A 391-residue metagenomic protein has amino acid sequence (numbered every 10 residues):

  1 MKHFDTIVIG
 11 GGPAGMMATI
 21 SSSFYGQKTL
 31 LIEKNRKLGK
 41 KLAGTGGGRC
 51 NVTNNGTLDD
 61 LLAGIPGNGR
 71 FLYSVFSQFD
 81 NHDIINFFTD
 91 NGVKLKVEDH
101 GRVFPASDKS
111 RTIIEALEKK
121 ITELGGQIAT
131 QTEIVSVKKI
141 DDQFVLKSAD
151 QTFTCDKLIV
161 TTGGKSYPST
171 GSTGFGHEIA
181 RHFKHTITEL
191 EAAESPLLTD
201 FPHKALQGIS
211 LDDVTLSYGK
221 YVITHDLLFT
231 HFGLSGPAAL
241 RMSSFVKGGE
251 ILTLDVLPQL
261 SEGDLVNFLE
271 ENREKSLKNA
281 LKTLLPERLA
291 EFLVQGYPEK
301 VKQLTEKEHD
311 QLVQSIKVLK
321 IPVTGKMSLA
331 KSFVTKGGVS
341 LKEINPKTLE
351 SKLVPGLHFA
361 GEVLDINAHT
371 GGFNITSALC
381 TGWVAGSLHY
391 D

Functional and structural regions predicted by a protein language model:
K2-A14: Beta1/beta-strand and adjacent pyrophosphate-binding region of the FAD-binding site in flavoprotein oxidoreductases
I7, S23-G47: Glycine-rich FAD pyrophosphate-binding loop
I7-I9, I32, I134, F153-P168 (+3 more regions): Short hydrophobic core segments
R36-L38, A43-G44, V52, L58-D59 (+2 more regions): An anion/pyrophosphate-binding glycine-rich loop and adjacent beta-alpha core in soluble alpha-beta enzymes
R49-V97: Glycine-rich active-site loop/strand segments that organize a redox cofactor
S77-K157: Feature captures the FAD/FMN-dependent oxidoreductase FAD-binding
A129-T130, E291-N367: A glycine-rich dinucleotide-binding beta-alpha-beta segment and adjacent secondary-structure elements that constitute
S166-I179, F183, D365-D391: A conserved FAD-binding loop/helix module that cradles the flavin
